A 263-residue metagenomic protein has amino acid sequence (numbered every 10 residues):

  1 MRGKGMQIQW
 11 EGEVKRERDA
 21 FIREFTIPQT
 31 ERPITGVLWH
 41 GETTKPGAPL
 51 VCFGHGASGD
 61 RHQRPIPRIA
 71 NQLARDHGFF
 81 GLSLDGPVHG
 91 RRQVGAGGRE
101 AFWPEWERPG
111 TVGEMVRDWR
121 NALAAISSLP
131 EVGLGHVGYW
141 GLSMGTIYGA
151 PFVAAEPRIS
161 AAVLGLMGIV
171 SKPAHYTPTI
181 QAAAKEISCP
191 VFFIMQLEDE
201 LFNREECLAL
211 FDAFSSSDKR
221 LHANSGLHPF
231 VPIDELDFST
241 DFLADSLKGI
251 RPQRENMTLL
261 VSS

Functional and structural regions predicted by a protein language model:
R2-P46: N-terminal cap/lid segment of alpha/beta-hydrolase-fold proteins
P46-G56: Short beta-strand element of the alpha/beta-hydrolase
S58-A70, L82, G86: The serine-hydrolase catalytic nucleophile loop
I66-P67, F152, Y176-I180, C189 (+1 more regions): Short alpha-helix in the alpha/beta-hydrolase fold that links the catalytic acid
A101-P130: Alpha/beta-hydrolase active-site loop
S171, L197-F202, P229-F230: Acidic catalytic loop of the alpha/beta-hydrolase fold
I187, F193-M195: Short beta-strand/loop motif that positions the catalytic acidic residue of the alpha/beta-hydrolase fold
A209, S216-S263: C-terminal catalytic histidine-bearing segment of alpha/beta-hydrolase fold enzymes
